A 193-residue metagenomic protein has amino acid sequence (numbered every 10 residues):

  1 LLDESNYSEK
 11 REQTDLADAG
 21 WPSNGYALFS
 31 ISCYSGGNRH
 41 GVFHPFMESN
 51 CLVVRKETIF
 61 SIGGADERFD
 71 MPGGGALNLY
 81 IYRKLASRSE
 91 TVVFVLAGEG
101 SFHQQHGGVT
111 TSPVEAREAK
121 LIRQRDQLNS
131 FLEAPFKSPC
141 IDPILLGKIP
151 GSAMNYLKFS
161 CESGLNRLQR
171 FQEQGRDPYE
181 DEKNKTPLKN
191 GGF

Functional and structural regions predicted by a protein language model:
L1-L52, F60: Conserved catalytic core of nucleotide-sugar-dependent glycosyltransferases
T14, S163-N166, T186: Intrinsic-disorder/low-complexity peptide segments enriched for small residues
V42, E57, V93, N184-K185: Exposed boundary/loop context
M47-S49, V53-R55, F60, D66 (+2 more regions): A conserved catalytic-core signature of glycosyltransferases
R68-D181: C-terminal catalytic/acceptor-binding lobe
K185-F193: Positively charged N-terminal leader segments that act as targeting/secretion signals
